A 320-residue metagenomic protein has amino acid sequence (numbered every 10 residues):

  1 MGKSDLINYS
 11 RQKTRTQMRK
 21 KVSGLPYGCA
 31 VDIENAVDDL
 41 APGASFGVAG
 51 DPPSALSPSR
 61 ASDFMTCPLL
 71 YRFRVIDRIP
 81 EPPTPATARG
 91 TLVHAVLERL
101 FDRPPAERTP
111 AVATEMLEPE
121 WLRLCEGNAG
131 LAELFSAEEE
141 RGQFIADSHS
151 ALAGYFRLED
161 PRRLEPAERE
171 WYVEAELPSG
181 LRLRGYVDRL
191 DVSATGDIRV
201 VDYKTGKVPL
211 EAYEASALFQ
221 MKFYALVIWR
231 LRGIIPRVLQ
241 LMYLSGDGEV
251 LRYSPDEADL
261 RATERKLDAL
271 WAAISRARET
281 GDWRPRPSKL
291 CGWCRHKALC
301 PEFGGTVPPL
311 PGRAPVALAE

Functional and structural regions predicted by a protein language model:
D5, Y9, R19-T87, V316-E320: C-terminal, charged and often intrinsically disordered regions of DNA end-processing helicases and nucleases
R15-Q17: Cationic, amphipathic, low-complexity segments that mediate targeting or membrane/lipid association
Y27, V96-R169: A non-catalytic, helix-rich entry segment at domain boundaries
V31, N35, T195, V227-E320: Metal-dependent nuclease catalytic regions and adjoining charged, substrate-binding loops involved in nucleic-acid end
L69-V75, H94-L97, E126-N128, V201-T205 (+2 more regions): Short acidic (Asp/Glu) and glycine-rich catalytic loops that position anionic groups and cofactors
D77-A86, D102-R108, E211, G281-D282: Short, polar/flexible loop-turn hinges at active-site or ligand-entry regions and domain interfaces
P85, R89, V93, F144 (+2 more regions): Hydrophobic (often cysteine-bearing) scaffold residues that line and stabilize catalytic clefts of nucleotide/cofactor
W171-L267: Mg2+/Mn2+-dependent nuclease catalytic core
